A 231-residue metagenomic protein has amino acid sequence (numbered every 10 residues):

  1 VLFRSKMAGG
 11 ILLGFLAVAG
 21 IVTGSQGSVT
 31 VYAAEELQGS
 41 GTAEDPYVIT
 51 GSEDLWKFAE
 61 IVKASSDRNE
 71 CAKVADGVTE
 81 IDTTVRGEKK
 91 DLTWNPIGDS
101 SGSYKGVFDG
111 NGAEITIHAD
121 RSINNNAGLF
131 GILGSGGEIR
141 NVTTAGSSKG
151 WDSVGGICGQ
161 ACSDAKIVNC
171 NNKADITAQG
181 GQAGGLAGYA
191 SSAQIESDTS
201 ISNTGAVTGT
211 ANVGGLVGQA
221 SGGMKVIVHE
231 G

Functional and structural regions predicted by a protein language model:
V1-L2: Short, small-residue-biased leader/transition segments that mark boundaries at the very start of proteins
K6-Q26: Sec-dependent N-terminal signal peptides of Gram-positive bacterial secreted proteins and lipoproteins
S28-G231: Surface-exposed repetitive/solenoidal architectures
